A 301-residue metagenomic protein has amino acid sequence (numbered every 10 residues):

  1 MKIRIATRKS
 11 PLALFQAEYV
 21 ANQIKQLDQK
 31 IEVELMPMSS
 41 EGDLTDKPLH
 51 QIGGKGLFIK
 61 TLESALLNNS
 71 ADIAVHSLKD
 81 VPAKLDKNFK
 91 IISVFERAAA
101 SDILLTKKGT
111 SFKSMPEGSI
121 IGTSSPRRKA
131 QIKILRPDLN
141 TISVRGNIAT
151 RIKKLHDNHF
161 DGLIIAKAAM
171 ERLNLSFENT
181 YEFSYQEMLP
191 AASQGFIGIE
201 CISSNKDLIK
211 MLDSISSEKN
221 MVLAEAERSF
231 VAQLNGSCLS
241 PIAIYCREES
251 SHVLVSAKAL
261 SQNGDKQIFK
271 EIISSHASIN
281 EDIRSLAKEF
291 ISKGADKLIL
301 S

Functional and structural regions predicted by a protein language model:
M1-S40, L44-K47, Q51, I134-S301: Small-molecule-sensing regulatory modules
R4-A6, A74, I92, G122 (+1 more regions): Short, well-ordered beta-strand segments
P48-I73: Short, structured active-site "lid" loops
F58, H76, I164-A166: Short beta-strand and adjacent tight-turn residues that come in two discontinuous sequence segments and form the edges
A71-V75, D161-G162: Short, Asp-centered acidic motifs that coordinate Mg2+ and/or phosphate in catalytic or ligand-binding sites
L78-K79, K87-L139: A conserved helix-loop-strand patch within extracytoplasmic ligand-binding domains of the periplasmic binding
L78-V81, A168-M170: Short glycine-rich anion-binding loops that position phosphate/pyrophosphate groups of nucleotides and phosphorylated
